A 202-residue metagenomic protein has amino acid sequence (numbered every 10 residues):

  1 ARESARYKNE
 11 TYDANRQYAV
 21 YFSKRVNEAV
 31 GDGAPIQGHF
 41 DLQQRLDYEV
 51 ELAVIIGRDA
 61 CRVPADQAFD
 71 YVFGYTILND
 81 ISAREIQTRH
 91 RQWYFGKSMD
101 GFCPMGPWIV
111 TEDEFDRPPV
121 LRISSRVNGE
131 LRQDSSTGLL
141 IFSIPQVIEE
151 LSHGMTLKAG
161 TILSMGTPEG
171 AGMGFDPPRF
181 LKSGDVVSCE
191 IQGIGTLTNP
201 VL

Functional and structural regions predicted by a protein language model:
A1-L131: Active-site microenvironments in enzyme catalytic cores
Q37, R84-L202: Catalytic-pocket segment enriched in acidic/His residues
